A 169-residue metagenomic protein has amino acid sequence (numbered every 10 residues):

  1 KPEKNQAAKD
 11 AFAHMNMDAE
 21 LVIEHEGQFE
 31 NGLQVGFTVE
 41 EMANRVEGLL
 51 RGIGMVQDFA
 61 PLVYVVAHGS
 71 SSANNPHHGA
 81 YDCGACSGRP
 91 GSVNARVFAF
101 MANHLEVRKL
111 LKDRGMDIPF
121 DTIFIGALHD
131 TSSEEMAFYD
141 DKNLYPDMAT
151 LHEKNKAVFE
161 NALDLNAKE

Functional and structural regions predicted by a protein language model:
K1, V22-L62, A67-A157: Catalytic or ion-translocation cores adjacent to nucleophile or general acid/base/metal-coordination motifs in diverse
K1-E20: Extended, H/D-rich, highly charged conserved domains that either
D18-E20, D164-E169: Non-catalytic terminal regions with compositionally biased, polar/charged low complexity
